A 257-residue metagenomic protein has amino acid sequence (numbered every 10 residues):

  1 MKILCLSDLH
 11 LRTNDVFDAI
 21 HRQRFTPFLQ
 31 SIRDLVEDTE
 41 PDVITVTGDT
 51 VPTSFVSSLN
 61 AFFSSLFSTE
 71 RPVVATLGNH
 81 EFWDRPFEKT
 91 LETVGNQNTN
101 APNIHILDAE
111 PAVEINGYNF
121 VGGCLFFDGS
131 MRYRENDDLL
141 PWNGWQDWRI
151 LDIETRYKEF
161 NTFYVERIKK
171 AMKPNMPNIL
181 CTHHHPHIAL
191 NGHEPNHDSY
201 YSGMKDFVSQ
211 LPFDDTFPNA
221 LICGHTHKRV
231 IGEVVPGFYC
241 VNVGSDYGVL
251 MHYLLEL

Functional and structural regions predicted by a protein language model:
M1-L4, A112-G122, P177, E233-C240: Beta-strand-turn-beta hairpins that frame and shape the catalytic cleft of phosphate-ester-processing enzymes
M1-V74, F82-K89: N-terminal active-site segment of His-dependent metallophosphoesterases
C5-S7, I44-D49, V73-N79, H105-E110 (+3 more regions): Active-site neighborhood of phospho(di)ester-bond hydrolases with catalytic His/Asp-centered motifs
T13, V121-D198: Active-site-proximal loop/helix segment associated with metal-binding centers of metalloenzymes
S31-D38, F63-S64, N100-G117, V121 (+1 more regions): Short amphipathic alpha-helices and their capping/turn segments at secondary-structure boundaries
S57-S64, K89-T93, N196-F207: Charged helix-capping and loop-helix junction motifs
V73-V113, G117-D137, P141-D147: A basic- and aromatic-enriched beta-loop-alpha substructure that forms the phosphate/nucleotide- and DNA/RNA-contacting
E114, D206-N219, H227-L257: Binuclear metal-dependent phosphoesterase catalytic core
